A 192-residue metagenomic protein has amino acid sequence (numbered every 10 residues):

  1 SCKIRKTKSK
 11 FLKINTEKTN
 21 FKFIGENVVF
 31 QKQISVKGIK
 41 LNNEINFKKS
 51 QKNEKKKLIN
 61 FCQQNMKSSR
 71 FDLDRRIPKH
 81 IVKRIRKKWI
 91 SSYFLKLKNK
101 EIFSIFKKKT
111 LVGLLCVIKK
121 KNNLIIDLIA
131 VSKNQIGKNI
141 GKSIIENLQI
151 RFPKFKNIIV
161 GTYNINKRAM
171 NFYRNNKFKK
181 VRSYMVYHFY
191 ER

Functional and structural regions predicted by a protein language model:
S1-E54, Y184-F189: Acyl-donor-binding surface of acyltransferase catalytic domains
S1-T7, N123, F152-T162: Conserved GNAT acetyl-CoA-binding A-motif
K10-N15, K79-F106: Active-site rim helix/loop that mediates acceptor-substrate recognition in acyltransferases
I14-T16, F172-R174, F178: Conserved active-site tyrosine of GNAT-family acetyltransferases
V28, N122-K133, G161: Conserved acetyl-CoA binding element of GNAT-fold acetyltransferases
N46-S69: A short beta-loop-alpha structural element at the N-terminal edge of CoA-dependent acyl/N-acetyltransferase catalytic
N99-L115, K119: Conserved beta-hairpin
V131, G137-I150, N171, N175: Conserved acetyl-CoA-binding loop-helix of GNAT-fold acetyltransferases
